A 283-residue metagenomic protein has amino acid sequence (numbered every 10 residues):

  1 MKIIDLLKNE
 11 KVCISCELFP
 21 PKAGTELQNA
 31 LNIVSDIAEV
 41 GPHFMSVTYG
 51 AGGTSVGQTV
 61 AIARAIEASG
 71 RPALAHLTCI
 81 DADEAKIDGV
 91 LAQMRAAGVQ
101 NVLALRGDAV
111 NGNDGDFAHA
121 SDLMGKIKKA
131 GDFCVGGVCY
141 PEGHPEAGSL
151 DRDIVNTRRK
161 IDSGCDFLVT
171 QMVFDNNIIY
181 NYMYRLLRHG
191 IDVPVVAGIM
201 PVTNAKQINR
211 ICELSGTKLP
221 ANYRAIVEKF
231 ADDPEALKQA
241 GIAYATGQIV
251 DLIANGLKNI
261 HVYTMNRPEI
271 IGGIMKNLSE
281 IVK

Functional and structural regions predicted by a protein language model:
M1-C16, A23, A221-A225, S279-K283: N-terminal amphipathic alpha-helix/helix-capping segment at the start of soluble metabolic enzymes
M1-L6, T25-L27, G53-A65, D83-V90 (+4 more regions): Active-site-adjacent beta->alpha loops and helix N-cap segments on the catalytic face of soluble alpha/beta enzymes
C13-N29, A51, A73-A85, G136-R152 (+1 more regions): Active-site mouth loops of central-metabolism enzymes
E17, M45, M94, K160 (+3 more regions): Conserved, mostly hydrophobic/aromatic
G24-I37, T59, E84-A92, G148-R159 (+1 more regions): Short, acidic/polar
I33-T48: Catalytic domains of carbohydrate-active enzymes, especially glycoside hydrolases
M45-S55, L77-C79, L103-L105, D166-D175 (+1 more regions): Catalytic beta/alpha-barrel core
G115, H119-Y140, G190-I242, G247 (+1 more regions): Active-site pocket-lining/capping segments in soluble small-molecule metabolic enzymes
